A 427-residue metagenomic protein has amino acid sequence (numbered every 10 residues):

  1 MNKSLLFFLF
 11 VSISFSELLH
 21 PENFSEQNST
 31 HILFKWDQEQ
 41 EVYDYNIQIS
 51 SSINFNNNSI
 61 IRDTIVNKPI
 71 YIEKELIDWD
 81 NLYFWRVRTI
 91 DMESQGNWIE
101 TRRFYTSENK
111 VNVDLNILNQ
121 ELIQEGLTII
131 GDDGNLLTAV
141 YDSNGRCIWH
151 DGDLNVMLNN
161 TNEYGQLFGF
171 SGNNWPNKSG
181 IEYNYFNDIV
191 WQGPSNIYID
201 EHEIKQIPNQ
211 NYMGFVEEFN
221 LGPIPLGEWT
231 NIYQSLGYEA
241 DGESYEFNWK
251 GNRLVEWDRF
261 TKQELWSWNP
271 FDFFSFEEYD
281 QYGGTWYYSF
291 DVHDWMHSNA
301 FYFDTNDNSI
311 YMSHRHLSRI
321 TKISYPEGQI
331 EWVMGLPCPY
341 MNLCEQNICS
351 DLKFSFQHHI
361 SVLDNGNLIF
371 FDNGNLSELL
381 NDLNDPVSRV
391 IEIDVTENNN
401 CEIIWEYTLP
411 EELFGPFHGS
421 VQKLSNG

Functional and structural regions predicted by a protein language model:
K3-S14: Sec-dependent N-terminal signal peptides
E17-Q40, W79, E100-V111: Pro/Thr/Ser/Gly-rich low-complexity, intrinsically disordered linker/stalk tracts
E39-Y43, D132-N135: Short proline/glycine-enriched turn/loop motifs at strand-loop junctions of beta-rich domains
N46-D80, M92-R102: Recognizes extended acidic, P/S/T-rich segments that occur within or adjacent to Ig-like beta-sandwich modules
L82, I90-G427: Histidine-/acidic-rich catalytic cores in large beta-rich domains
